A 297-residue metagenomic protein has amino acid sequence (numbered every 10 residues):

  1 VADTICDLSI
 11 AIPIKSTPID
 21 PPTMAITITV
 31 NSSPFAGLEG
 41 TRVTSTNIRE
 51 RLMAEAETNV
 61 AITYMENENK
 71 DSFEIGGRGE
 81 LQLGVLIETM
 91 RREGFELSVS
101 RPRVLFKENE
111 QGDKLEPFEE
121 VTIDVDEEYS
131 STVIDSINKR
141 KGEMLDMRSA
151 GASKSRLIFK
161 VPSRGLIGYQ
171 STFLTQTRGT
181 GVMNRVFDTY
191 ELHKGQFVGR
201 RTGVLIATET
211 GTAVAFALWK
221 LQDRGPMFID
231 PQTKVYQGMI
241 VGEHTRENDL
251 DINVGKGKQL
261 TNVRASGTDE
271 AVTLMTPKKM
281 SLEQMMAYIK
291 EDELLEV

Functional and structural regions predicted by a protein language model:
V1-V297: Structural and coupling elements of P-loop NTPases
